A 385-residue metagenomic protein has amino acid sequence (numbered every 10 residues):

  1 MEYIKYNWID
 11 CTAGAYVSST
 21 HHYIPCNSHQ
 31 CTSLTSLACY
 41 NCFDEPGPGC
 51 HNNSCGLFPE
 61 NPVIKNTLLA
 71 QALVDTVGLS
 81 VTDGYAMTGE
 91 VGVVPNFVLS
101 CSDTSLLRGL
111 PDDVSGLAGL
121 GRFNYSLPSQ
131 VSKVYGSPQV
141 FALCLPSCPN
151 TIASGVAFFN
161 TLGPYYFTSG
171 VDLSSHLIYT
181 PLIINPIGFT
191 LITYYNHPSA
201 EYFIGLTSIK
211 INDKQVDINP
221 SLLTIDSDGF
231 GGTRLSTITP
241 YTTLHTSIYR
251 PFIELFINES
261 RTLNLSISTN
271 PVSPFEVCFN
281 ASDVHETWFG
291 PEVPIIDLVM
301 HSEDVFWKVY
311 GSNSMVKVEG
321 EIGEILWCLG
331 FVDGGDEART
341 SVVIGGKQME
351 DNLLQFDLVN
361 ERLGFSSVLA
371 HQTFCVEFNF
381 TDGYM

Functional and structural regions predicted by a protein language model:
M1-A38, V77, L117-G121, S221-L263 (+1 more regions): Aspartyl protease active-site motif detector
M1-F97, C101-D113: Signature of the N-terminal lobe/flap region of pepsin-like aspartyl proteases
G49, S54-F58, T76, V156 (+3 more regions): Structural motif
S54-P62, N124-S129, I183-I192, P271-H285: Charged, amphipathic alpha-helical segments
N66-E201, L326-Y384: Aspartic protease core domain of the pepsin/retropepsin superfamily
V81, V98-T104, L143, N196-D213 (+2 more regions): Aspartic protease catalytic domain
Y85-M87, D217-P220: Short acidic, Gly/Pro-enriched loop/turn segments at secondary-structure junctions
